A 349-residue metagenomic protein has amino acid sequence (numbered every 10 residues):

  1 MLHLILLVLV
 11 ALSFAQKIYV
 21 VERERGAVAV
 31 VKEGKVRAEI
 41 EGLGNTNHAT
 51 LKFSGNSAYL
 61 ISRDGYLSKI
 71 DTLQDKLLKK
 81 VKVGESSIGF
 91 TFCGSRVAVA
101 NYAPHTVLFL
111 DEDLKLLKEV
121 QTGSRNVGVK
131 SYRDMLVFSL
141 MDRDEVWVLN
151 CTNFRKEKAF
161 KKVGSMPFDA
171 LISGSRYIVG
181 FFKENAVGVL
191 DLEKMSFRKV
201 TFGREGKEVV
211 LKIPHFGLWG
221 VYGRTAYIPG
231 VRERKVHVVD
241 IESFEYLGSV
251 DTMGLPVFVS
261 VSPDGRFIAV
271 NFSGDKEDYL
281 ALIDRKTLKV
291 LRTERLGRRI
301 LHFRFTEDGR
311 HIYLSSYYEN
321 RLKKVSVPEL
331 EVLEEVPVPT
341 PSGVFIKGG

Functional and structural regions predicted by a protein language model:
M1-L7: Sec-dependent signal peptide recognition, specifically the positively charged N-region followed immediately by
A11-G349: Predominantly soluble domains enriched in secretory-pathway, periplasmic, or organellar proteins
